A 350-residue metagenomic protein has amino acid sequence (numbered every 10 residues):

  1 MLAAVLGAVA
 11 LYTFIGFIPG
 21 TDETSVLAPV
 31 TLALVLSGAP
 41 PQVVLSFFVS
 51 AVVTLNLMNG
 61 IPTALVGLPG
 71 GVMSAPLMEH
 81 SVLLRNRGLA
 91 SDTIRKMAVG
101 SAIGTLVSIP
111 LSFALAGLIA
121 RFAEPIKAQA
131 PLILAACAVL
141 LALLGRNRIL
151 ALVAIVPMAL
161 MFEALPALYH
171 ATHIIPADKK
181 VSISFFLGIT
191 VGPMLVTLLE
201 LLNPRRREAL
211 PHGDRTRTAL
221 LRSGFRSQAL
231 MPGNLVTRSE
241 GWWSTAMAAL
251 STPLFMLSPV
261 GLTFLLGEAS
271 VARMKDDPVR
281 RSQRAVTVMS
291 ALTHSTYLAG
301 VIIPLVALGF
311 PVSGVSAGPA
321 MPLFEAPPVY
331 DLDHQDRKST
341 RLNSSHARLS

Functional and structural regions predicted by a protein language model:
M1-P40, G117-P125, F186-R281: Helix-loop-helix hairpins and the membrane-proximal interhelical loops of multi-pass alpha-helical transport proteins
A8-E23, L55-G67, L141-G145, A248-L257 (+1 more regions): Transmembrane alpha-helix interface/packing and boundary motifs in multi-pass membrane proteins, characterized by
I15-G16, I94-P110, F255-M256: Helix-loop-helix module between adjacent transmembrane segments
F17-P29, N59-T63, G71-S74, L257-L266 (+2 more regions): Transmembrane helix boundary and interhelical junction motifs in multipass membrane proteins
V26-V30, L152-E163, S316-M321: Central hydrophobic cores of alpha-helical transmembrane segments in multi-pass integral membrane proteins
P41-S46, L83-G100, D276-V288, S316-A317: Membrane-interface alpha-helices at helix entry/exit sites of multi-pass transporters
L106-G117, R121, A128-R215: Transmembrane-helix bundle segments that line or gate the permeation/cavity pathway in multi-pass membrane proteins
L342-L349: Single conserved hydrophobic/aromatic residue that forms the stacking wall/gate of nucleotide- or nucleobase-binding
